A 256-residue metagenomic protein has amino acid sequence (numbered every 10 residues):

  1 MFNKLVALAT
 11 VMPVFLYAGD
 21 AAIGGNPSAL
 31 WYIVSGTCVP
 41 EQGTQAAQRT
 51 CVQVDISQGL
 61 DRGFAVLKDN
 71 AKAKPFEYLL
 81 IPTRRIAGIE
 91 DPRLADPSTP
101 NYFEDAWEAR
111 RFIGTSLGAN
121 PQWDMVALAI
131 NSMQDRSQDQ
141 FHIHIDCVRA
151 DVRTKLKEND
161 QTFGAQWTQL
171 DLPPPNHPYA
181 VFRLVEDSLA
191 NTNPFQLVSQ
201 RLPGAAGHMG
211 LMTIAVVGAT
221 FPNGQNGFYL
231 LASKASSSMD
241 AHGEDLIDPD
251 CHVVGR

Functional and structural regions predicted by a protein language model:
M1-K4: Positively charged n-region of N-terminal signal peptides that target proteins for export
V6-Y17: Bacterial N-terminal signal peptides
G19-R256: HIT superfamily nucleotide-processing domains
